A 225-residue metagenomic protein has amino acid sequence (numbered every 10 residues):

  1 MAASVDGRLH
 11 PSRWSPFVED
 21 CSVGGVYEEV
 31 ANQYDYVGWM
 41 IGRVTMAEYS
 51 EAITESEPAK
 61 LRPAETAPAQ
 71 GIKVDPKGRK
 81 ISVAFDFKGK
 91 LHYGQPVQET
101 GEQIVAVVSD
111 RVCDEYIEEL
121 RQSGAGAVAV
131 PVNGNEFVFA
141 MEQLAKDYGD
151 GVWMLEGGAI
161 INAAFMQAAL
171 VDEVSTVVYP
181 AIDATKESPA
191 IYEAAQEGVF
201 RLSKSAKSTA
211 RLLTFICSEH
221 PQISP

Functional and structural regions predicted by a protein language model:
M1-P225: Enzymes that bind and transform nitrogen-containing heteroaromatic metabolites
